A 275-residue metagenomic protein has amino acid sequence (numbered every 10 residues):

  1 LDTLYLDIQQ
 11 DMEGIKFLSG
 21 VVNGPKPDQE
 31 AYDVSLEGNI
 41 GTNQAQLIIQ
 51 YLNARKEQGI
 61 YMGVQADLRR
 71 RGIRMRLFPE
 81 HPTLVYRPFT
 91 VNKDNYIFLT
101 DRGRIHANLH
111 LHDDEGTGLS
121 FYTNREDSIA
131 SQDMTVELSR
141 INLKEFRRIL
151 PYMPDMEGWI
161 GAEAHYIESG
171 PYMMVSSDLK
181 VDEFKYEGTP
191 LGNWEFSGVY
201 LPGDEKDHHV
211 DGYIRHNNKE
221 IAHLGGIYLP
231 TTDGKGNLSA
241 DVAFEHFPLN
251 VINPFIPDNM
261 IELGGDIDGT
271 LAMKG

Functional and structural regions predicted by a protein language model:
L1-E163, S169-K274: Interface amphipathic segments
